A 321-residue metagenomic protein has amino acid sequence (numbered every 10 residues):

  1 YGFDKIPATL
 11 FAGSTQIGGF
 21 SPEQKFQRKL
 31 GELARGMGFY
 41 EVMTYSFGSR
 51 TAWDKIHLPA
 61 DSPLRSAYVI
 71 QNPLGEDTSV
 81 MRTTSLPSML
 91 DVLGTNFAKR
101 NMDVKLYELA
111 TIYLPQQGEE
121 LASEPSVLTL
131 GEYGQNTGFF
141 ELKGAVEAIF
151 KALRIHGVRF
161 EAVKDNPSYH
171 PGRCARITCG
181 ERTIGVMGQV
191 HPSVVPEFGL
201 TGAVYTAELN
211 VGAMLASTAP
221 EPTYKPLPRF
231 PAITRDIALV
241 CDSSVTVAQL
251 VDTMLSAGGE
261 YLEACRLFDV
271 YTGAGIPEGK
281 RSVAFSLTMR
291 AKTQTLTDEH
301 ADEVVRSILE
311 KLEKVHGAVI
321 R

Functional and structural regions predicted by a protein language model:
Y1-M102, R235, T288-R290, H300-R321: Extended, well-folded interaction surfaces typified by the phenylalanyl-tRNA synthetase beta subunit core
K5-P7, T44, Y107-A110, Q116-E124 (+2 more regions): A carboxyl-terminal module marker
N72, T111, E132: Pocket-edge structural micro-motifs
